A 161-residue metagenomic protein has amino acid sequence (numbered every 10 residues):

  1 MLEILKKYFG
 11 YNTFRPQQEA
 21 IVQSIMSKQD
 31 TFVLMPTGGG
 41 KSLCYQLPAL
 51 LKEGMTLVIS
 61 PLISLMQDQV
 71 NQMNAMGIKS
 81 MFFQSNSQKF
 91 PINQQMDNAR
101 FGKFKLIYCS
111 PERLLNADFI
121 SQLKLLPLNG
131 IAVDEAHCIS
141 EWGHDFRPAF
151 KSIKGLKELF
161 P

Functional and structural regions predicted by a protein language model:
M1-P36: Conserved pre-motif I regulatory segment
E3, Q46, K154: Active-site phosphate/pyrophosphate- and oxyanion-stabilizing loops and adjacent acidic/basic residues in soluble
K28-L47, L57-S60: Walker A/P-loop
D30, G54-L57, K79, G102-I107 (+2 more regions): Loop/turn-to-beta-strand initiation segments
G39, Q46, S87-G130, C138-H144 (+1 more regions): Conserved helix/coil segment N-terminal to the catalytic DExD/H
G54-M76, M81, S85-S87, P91 (+1 more regions): Conserved Walker A/P-loop ATP-binding site and its immediately adjacent core in helicase/helicase-like ATPase domains
N129-V133, P148-P161: Conserved P-loop NTPase motor "coupling/switch" region that bridges the ATPase
